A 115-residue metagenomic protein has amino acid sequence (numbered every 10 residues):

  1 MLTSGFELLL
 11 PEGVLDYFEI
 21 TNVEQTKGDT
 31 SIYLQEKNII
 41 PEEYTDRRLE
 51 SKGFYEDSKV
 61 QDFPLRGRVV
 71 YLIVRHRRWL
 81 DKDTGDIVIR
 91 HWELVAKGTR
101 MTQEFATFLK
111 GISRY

Functional and structural regions predicted by a protein language model:
M1, L9, E43-R48, Y55 (+1 more regions): Generic detector of short, locally flexible boundary/turn motifs and exposed helical patches
M1-P41: Short helix-coil boundary/hinge micro-motifs
T3, P11, T26, S51-Y55 (+3 more regions): Intrinsically disordered, low-complexity segments enriched in small/polar residues
T3, T21, T26, T30 (+4 more regions): Residue-identity detector for threonine
G5, Y17, G53, D62 (+1 more regions): Intrinsic disorder/low-structure terminal segments
S31-L80: N-terminal juxtadomain amphipathic helix that follows a signal peptide/anchor or precedes a small N-terminal auxiliary
K59-Y115: Short, positively charged, Gly/Tyr-enriched micro-motifs that form contact patches at catalytic or ligand/partner
